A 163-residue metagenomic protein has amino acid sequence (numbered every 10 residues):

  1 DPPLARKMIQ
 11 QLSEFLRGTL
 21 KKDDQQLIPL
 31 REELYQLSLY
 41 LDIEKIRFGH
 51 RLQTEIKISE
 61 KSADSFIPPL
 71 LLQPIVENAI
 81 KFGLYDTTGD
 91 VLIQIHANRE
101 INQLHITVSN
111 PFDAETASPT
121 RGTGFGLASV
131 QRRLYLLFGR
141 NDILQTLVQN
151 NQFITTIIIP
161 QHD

Functional and structural regions predicted by a protein language model:
D1-T156: Two-component histidine phosphotransfer core
I158-D163: C-terminal end segment of the histidine kinase catalytic
